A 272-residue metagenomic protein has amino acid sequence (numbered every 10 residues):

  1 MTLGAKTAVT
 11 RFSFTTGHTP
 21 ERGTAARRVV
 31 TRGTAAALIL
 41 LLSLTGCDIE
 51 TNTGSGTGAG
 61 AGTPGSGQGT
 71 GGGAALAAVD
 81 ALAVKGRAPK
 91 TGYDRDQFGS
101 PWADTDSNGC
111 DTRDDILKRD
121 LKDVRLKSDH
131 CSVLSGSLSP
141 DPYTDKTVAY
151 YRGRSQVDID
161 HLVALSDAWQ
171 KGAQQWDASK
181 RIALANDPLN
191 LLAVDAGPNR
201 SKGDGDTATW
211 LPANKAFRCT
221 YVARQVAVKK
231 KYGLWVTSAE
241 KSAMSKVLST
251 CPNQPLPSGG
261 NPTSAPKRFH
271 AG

Functional and structural regions predicted by a protein language model:
G4-T34: Bacterial N-terminal signal peptides that target proteins for export
A35-L40: Hydrophobic helical h-region of N-terminal Sec-dependent signal peptides in bacterial secretory/periplasmic proteins
S43-G46: C-terminal motif of bacterial Sec signal peptides marking the signal peptidase cleavage site
D48-T51: Bacterial signal peptide processing site
G54-P64, A83, N261-G272: Composition-driven, intrinsically disordered low-complexity tracts enriched in small residues
T63-P142, K146, G153-R154, D167: Cell wall/extracellular polymer interaction/catalysis modules
P142-G272: Domain-level detector of nuclease and nuclease-like folds in predominantly extracellular/periplasmic contexts
